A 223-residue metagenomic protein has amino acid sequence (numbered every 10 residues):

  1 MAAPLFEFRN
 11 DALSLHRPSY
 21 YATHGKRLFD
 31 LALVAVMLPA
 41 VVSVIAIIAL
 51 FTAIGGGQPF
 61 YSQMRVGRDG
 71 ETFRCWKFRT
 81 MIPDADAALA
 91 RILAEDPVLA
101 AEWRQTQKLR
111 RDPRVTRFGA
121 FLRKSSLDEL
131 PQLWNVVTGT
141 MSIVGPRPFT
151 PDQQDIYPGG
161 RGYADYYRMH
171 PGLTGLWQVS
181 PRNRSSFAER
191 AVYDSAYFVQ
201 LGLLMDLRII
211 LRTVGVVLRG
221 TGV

Functional and structural regions predicted by a protein language model:
M1-S14, L109, L130-V223: Hydrophobic structural segments characteristic of membrane proteins
A2-F6, Y61-P113, T174-V192: Short, glycine-rich, amphipathic interfacial segments at transmembrane boundaries or analogous
L15-A88, N135, R161, L203 (+1 more regions): A hydrophobic, helix-centered structural microdomain
P39, L122-S125, R168: Glycosyltransferase donor-binding loop in the core domain
F121-L133: Short acidic-aromatic low-complexity motifs
